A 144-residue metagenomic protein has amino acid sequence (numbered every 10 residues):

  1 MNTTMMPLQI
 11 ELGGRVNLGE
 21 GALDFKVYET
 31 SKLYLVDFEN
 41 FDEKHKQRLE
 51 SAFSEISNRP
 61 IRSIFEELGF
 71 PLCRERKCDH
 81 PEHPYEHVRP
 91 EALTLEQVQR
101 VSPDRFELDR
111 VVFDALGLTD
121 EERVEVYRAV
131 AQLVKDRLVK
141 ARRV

Functional and structural regions predicted by a protein language model:
M1-V144: S-adenosyl-L-methionine
